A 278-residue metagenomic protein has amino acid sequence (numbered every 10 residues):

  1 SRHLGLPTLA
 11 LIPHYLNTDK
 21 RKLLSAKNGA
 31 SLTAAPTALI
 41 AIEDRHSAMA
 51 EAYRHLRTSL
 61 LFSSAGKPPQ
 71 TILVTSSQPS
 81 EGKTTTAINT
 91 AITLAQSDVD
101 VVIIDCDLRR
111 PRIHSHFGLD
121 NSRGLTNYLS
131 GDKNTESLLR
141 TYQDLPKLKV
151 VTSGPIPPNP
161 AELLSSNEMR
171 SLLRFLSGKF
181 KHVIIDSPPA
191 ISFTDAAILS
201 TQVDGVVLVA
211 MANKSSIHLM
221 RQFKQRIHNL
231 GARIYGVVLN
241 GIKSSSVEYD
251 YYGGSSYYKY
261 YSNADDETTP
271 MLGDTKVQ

Functional and structural regions predicted by a protein language model:
S1-G5, G118, S130, R140 (+2 more regions): Conserved catalytic-core segment of NTP-binding enzymes
S1-V99, C106-R110, H116-S122, P158 (+1 more regions): Short boundary/hinge segments that flank catalytic cores
T71-T75, D100, L148-V150, H182-I184: Residue-level preference for the first positions of well-ordered beta-strands
I104-L108, S130, L148-P155: Structured cytosolic domains appended to multi-pass membrane proteins
L119-S137: N-terminal glycine-rich dinucleotide-binding loop that anchors FAD/FMN and/or NAD(P) in oxidoreductases
L145-K147, F193: Short acidic/glycine-enriched loop/turn segments that link adjacent beta-strands
K147-L148, Y235: Short, conserved active-site loop motifs that form the nucleotide-linked donor/cofactor pocket
